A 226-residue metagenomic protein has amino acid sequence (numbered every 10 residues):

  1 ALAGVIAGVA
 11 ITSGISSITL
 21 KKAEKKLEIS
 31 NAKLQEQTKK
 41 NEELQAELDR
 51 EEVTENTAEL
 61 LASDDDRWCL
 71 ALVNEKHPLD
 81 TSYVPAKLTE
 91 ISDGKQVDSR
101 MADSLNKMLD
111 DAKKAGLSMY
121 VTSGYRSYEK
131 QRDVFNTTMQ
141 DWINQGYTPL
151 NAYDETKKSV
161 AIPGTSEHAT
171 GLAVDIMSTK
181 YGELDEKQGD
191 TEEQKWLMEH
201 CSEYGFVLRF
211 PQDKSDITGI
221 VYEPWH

Functional and structural regions predicted by a protein language model:
A1-A3: N-terminal Sec-pathway targeting helices
G8-W225: Extracytoplasmic cell-surface/polysaccharide-interacting catalytic and binding patches
